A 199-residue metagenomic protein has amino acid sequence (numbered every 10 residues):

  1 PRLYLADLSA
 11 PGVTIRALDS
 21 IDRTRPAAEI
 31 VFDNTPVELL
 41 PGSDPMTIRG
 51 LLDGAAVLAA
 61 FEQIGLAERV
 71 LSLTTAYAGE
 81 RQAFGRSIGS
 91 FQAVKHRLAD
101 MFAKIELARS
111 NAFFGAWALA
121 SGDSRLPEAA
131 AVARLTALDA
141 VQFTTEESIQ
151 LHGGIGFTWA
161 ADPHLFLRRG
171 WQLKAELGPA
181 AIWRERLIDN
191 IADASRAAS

Functional and structural regions predicted by a protein language model:
P1-S72, A76, A194, A198-S199: FAD-binding core of flavoproteins
L51-S199: Alpha-helical interface subdomain recognition
